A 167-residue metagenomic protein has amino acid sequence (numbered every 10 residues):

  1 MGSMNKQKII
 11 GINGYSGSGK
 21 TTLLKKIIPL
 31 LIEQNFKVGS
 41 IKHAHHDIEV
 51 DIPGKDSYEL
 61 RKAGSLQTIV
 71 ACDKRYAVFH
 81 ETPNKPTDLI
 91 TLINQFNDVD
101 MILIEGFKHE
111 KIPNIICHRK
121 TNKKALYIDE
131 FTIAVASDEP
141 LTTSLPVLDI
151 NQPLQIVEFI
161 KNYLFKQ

Functional and structural regions predicted by a protein language model:
M1-Q7, N162-Q167: Short, Lys/Arg-enriched, disordered terminal segments
G2-H46: Walker A (P-loop) phosphate-binding motif
I9, S40, T68-V70, N114 (+2 more regions): Conserved beta-strand scaffold positions in the cores of enzyme catalytic domains, especially in NTP/NDP-utilizing
I28-N84: N-terminal phosphate/diphosphate-binding loop that engages ATP/GTP or pyrophosphate donors across diverse enzyme folds
L31, K37, Q95-F96, Y163-Q167: P-loop NTP-binding site
G54, P86-L89, I150: Structural motif corresponding to alpha-helix initiation and N-cap regions
H80-H109: Phosphate-binding/switch loop-helix module in NTP-utilizing enzymes
M101-K166: Phosphate/Mg2+-binding loops and adjacent switch elements in nucleotide/diphosphate-handling enzyme cores
